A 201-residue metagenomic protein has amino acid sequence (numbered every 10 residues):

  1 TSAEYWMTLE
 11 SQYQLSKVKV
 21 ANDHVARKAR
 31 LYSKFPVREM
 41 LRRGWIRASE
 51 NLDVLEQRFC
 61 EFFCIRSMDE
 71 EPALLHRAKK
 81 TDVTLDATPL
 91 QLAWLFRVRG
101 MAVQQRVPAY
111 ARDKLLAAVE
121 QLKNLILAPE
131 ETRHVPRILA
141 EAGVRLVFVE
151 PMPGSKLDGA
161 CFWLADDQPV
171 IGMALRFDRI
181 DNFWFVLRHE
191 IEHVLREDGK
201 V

Functional and structural regions predicted by a protein language model:
A3, Q57, P136: Short glycine-/small-residue-rich flexible loop motifs, especially phosphate/cofactor-binding loops
Y5-L31: Short amphipathic recognition helices of helix-turn-helix/homeodomain-type DNA-binding modules
N22, R38-R42: Phosphate/adenylate-binding glycine loop and adjacent helical scaffold
D23-V25, Y32, I46, E50 (+1 more regions): Long, mid-chain structured domain cores
L41, W45, L55, R66 (+1 more regions): Negatively charged
S49, V54-R77: Extended, domain-scale alpha-helical bundle/helix-rich regions
H76-V201: Conserved binding/catalytic microenvironments
